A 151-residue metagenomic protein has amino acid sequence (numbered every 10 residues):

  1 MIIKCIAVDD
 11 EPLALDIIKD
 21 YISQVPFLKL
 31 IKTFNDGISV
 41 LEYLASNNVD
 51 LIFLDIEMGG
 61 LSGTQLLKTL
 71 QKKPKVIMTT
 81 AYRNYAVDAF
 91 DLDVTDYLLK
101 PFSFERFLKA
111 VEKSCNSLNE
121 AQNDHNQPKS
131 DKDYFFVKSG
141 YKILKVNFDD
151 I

Functional and structural regions predicted by a protein language model:
I2-L13, I18, I22, I52: Conserved acidic segment of CheY-like receiver
C5, L30-I31, V76: Hydrophobic/aromatic residues located in beta-strands of well-ordered beta-sheets within soluble catalytic
D9, K29-N35: Short beta-to-alpha connector loops in regulatory alpha/beta signaling domains
L13, Q24, G37-H125: CheY-like receiver
I18, A86, I151: Conserved RecA-like P-loop NTPase ATPase core
F27-L30, D150: Glycine-centered tight turns that cap/initiate beta-strands
E112-I151: Conserved binding/recognition cores within well-folded domains
